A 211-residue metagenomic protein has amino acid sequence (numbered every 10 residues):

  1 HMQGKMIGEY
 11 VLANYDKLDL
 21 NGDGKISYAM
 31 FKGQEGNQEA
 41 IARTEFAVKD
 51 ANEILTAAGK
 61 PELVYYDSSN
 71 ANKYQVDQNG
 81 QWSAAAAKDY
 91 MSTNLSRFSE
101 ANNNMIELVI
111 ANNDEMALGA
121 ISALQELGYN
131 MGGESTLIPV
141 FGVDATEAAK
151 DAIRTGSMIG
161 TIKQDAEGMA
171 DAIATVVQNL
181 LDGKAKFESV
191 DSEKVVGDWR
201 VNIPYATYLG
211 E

Functional and structural regions predicted by a protein language model:
H1-K25, A42, A84-M91, A145-A149 (+1 more regions): Hydrophobic alpha-helical segments within soluble ligand-binding/sensing domains
Q3-I7, Q38-N70, A86, Y90 (+1 more regions): Short, solvent-exposed amphipathic alpha-helices that sit in or adjacent to ligand/effector-binding or catalytic
E9-K17, V48-T56, S92-E100, I121-Y129 (+3 more regions): Sec-exported extracytoplasmic/periplasmic mature domains
D19-G22, T56-V76, N130, K186-S189 (+1 more regions): Surface-exposed intrinsically disordered loops and tails
K25, F31-E35, E39, A51 (+1 more regions): Hinge/cleft segment of the Venus flytrap/periplasmic-binding protein
I26-E39, Y65-D67, V76-Q81: Short beta-strand->loop
A47, N70-K150: Hydrophobic alpha-helical
L108-L124, Q164-L181: Extracellular/periplasmic ligand-binding modules, especially the Venus flytrap/periplasmic-binding
